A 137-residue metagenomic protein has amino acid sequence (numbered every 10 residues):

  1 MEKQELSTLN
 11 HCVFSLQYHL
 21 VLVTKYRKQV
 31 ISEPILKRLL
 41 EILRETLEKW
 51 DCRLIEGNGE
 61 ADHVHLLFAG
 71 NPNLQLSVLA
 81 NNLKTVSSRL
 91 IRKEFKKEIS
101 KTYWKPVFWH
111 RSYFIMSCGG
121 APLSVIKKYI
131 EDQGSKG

Functional and structural regions predicted by a protein language model:
M1-G137: Basic nucleic-acid-binding interfaces
